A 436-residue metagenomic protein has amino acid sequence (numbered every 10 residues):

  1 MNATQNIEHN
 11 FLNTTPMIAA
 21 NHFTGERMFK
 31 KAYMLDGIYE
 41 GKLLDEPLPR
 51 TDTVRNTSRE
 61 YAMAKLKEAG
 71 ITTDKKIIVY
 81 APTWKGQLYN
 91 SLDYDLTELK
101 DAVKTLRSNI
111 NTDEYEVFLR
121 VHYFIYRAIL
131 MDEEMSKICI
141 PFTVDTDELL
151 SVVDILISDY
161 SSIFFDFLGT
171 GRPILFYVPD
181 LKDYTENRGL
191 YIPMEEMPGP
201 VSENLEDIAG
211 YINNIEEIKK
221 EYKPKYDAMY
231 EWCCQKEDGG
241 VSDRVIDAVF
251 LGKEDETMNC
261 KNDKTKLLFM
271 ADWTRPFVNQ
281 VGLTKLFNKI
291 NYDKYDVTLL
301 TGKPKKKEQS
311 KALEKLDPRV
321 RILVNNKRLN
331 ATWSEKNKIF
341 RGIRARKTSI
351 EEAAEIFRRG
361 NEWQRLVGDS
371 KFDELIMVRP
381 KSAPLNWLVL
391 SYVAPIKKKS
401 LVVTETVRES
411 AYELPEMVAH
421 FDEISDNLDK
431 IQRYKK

Functional and structural regions predicted by a protein language model:
M1-N56, E308-Q309, L329-H420: Active-site and donor-binding regions of nucleotide-sugar-utilizing enzymes
T4-L88, E221-M229, E237, S242-D243 (+2 more regions): A nucleotide-sugar donor-handling region in carbohydrate enzymes
G25-K30, T53-V54, L88, F124-M131 (+5 more regions): Short, charged/polar "capping" segments at the starts of alpha-helices and the immediately preceding loops
E40, D45, A128-S136, S162-C233: Catalytic binding pocket for nucleotide-activated donors in carbohydrate/polymer assembly enzymes
L48-I129, N204, R275, N279-K289 (+1 more regions): Conserved catalytic-core segment of nucleotide-activated headgroup transferases in glycan assembly
V79, T83-W84, C260-P276, G302-K303: Nucleotide-activated donor-dependent transferases that construct or modify glycoconjugates
F118, H122-F165: Donor nucleotide-activated moiety binding/catalytic core segment of transferases that use nucleotide-activated donors
K137-T143, M197-Y211, I322-N326, E423-D426: Short acidic-hydrophobic, aromatic-tinged amphipathic segments that line or gate anion-handling sites
